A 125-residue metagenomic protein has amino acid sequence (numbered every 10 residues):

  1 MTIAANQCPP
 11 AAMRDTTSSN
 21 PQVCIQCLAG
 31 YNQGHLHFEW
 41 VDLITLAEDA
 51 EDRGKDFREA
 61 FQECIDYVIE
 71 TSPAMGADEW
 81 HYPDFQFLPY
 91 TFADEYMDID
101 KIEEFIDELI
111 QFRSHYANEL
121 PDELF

Functional and structural regions predicted by a protein language model:
M1-F125: Acidic interaction surfaces
